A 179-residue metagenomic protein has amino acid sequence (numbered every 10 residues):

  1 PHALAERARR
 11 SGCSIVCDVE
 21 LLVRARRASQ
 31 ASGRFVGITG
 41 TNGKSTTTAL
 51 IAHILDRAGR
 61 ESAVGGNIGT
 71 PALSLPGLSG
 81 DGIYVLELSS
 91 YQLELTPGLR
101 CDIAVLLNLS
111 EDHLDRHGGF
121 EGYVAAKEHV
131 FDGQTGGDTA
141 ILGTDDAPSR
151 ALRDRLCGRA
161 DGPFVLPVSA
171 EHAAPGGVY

Functional and structural regions predicted by a protein language model:
P1-R24, A31-G33, R57-A58, L75-P76 (+2 more regions): Acidic, Mg2+-coordinating active-site environments of NTP-dependent enzymes
D18-G66: Walker A (P-loop) phosphate-binding motif
V23, G43, T70, L93 (+1 more regions): Positions that flank functional sites
F35, E61, I83-V85, T139: Residue-level preference for the first positions of well-ordered beta-strands
K44-L50, T70-S74, L88: Short glycine/serine/threonine-rich phosphate/pyrophosphate-binding segments that cradle anionic phosphate groups
G65-T70, A126: Active-site glycine-rich loop that binds ribose-phosphate moieties when present
G69, S89-Y91, D146-A147: Short beta->alpha connector loops
L73-L106: Conserved nucleotide-sensing/catalytic segment adjacent to the nucleotide-binding pocket in NTP-handling enzymes
